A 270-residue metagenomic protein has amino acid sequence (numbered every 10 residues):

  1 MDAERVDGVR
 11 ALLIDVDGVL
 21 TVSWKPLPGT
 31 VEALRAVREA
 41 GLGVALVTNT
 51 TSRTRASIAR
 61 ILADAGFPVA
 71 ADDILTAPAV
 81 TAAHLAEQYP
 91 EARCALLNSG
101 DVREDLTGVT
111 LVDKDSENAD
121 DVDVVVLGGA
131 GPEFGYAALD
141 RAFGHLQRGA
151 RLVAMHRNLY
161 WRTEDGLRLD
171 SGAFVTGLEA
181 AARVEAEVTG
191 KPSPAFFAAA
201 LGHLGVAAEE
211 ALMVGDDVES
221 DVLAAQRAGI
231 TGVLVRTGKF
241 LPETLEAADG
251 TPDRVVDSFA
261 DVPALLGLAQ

Functional and structural regions predicted by a protein language model:
M1-V16, T21-A40, T51-L75, A79-Q270: Asp-based, Mg2+/Mn2+-dependent phosphohydrolase catalytic module
G43: Conserved phosphate-binding loops in N-terminal lobes of ATP-dependent enzymes of the actin/Hsp70/sugar-kinase
